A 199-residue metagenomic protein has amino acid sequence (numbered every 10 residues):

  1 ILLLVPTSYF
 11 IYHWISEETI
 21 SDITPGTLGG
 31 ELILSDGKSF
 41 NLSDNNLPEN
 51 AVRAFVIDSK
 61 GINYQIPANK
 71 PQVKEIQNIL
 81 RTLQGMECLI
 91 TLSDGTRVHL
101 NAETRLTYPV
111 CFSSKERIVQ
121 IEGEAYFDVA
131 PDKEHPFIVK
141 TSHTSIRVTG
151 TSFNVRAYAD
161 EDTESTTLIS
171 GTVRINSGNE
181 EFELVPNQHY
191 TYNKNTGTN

Functional and structural regions predicted by a protein language model:
L2-E161, R174-G197: Short acidic/polar, Gly/Pro-enriched loop/turn segments located at secondary-structure boundaries
E164: Conserved active-site beta-strand-loop modules that form the wall/rim of enzyme catalytic pockets and either contain
T167-L168: Propeptide (latency) domains of metzincin metalloproteases
